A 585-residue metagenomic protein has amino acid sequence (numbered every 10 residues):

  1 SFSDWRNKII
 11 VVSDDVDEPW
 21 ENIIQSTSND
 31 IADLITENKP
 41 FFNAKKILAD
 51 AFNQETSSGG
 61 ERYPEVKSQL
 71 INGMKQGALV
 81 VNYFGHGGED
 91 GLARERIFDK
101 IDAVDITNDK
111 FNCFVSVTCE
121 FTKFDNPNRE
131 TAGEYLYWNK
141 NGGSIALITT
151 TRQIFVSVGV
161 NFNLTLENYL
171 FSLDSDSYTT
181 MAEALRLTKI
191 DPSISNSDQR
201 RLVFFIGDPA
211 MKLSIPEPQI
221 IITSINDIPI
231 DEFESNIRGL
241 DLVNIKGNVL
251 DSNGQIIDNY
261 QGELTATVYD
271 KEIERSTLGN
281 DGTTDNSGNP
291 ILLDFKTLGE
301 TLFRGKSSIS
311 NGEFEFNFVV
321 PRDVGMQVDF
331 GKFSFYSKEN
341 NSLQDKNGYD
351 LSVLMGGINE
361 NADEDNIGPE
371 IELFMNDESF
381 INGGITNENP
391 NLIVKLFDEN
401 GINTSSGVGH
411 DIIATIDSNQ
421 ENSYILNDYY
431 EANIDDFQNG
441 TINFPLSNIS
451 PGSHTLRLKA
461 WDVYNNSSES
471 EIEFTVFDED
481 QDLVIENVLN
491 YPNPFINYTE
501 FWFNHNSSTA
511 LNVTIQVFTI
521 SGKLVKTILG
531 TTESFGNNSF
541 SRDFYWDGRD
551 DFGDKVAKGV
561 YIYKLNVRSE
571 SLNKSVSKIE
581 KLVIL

Functional and structural regions predicted by a protein language model:
S1-F303, S310-V319, Q327-D329, F335-N359 (+1 more regions): Cysteine-dependent hydrolase recognition
P218-I220, N361-L373, H454, L483: Proline-centered linker/hinge motifs at extracellular inter-domain junctions
D231-A266, S379-D411, P494-N504, A510-N512: Contiguous beta-strand segments within globular domains
L242, Q261, V328-K332, N389 (+4 more regions): Extracellular Ig-like/FN3 beta-sandwich strand-entry sites
T265-G357, E372-S379, N387, I393-D478 (+1 more regions): Long, low-complexity serine/threonine/glycine- and acidic-rich segments characteristic of extracellular
L446-T455, T531-L572: Short, surface-exposed loop/turn motifs with a glycine/proline- and acidic-biased composition
N465-E469, L524, G553-K555, K574-S577: A structural signal for beta-strand boundary/capping segments at domain termini and interdomain linkers
T475-Y491, F495-S521, T527-T531, R542 (+1 more regions): Glycine-centered coil/turn sites that cap beta-strands in beta-rich domains
